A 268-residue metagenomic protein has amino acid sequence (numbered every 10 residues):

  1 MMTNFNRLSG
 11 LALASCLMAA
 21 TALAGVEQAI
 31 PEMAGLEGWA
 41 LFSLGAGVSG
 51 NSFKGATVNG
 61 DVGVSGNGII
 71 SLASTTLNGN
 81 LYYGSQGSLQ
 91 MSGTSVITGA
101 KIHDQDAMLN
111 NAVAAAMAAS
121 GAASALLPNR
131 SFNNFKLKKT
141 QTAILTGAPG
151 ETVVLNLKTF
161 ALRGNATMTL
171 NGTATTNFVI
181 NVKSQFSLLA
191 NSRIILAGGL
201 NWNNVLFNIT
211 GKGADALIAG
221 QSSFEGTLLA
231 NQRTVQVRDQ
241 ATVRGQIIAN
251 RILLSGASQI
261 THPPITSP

Functional and structural regions predicted by a protein language model:
M2-L11: Bacterial N-terminal signal peptides that target proteins for export
T3-N4, A20, A119: N-terminal leader/targeting segments
G10-A20: Bacterial N-terminal signal peptides
G25-P268: Primarily marks folded extracellular/lumenal domains of secretory and cell-surface proteins
